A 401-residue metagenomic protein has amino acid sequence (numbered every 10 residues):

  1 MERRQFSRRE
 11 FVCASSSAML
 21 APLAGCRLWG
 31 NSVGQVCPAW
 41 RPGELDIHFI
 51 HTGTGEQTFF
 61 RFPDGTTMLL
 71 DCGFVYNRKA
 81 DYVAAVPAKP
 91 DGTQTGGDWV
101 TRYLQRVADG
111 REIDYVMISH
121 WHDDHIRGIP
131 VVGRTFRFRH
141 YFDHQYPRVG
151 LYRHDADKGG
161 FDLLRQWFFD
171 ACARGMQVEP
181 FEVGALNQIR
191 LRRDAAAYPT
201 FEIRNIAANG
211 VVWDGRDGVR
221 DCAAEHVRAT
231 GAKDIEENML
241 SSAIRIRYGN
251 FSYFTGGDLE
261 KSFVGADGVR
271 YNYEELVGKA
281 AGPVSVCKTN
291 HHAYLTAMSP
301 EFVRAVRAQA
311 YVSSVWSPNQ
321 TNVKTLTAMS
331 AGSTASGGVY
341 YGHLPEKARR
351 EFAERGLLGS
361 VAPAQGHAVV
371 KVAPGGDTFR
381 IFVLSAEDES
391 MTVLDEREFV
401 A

Functional and structural regions predicted by a protein language model:
E2-R4, E10-S32: N-terminal export signals
Q5-F6, S285: Short alpha-helical segments used as structural interaction elements across diverse proteins
R8-R9, H125: Short, cationic motifs built from Arg/Lys/His that form the positively charged side of catalytic pockets
S32-L45, T52, R102-Y103, D109-Y115 (+2 more regions): Flexible, acidic/histidine-containing loops and adjacent segments that form or flank the divalent-metal
F49-D109, M117-R134, N209-K324: Active-site-proximal loop/helix segments of hydrolase catalytic cores
K324-G332: Von Willebrand factor A/integrin I-like adhesion domains
